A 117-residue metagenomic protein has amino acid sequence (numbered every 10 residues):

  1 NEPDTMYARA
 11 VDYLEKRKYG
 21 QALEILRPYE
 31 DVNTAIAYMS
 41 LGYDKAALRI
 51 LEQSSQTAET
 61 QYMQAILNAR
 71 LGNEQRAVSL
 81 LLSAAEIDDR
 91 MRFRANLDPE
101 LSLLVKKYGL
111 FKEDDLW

Functional and structural regions predicted by a protein language model:
P3-D4, I36-D44, N68-R70, R90-F111: TPR/TPR-like alpha-solenoid helical repeat scaffolds
D4-E15, Y19-G72: Alpha-helical adaptor scaffolds
V11, K18, N73, I87 (+1 more regions): Non-membrane alpha-helical secondary structure
L23-E24, L48, Q75-V78, L82-A85 (+2 more regions): Conserved positions within tetratricopeptide repeat
R27, E52, L82, P99-E100 (+1 more regions): Short amphipathic alpha-helical surface patches that mediate protein-protein
D31, Q56, E86, E100-L101: Residue-level marker of structural boundaries
M63-A65, A69-R70, E74-E86, F111: Hydrophobic, well-ordered secondary-structure segments that either form specific early membrane-associated helices used
